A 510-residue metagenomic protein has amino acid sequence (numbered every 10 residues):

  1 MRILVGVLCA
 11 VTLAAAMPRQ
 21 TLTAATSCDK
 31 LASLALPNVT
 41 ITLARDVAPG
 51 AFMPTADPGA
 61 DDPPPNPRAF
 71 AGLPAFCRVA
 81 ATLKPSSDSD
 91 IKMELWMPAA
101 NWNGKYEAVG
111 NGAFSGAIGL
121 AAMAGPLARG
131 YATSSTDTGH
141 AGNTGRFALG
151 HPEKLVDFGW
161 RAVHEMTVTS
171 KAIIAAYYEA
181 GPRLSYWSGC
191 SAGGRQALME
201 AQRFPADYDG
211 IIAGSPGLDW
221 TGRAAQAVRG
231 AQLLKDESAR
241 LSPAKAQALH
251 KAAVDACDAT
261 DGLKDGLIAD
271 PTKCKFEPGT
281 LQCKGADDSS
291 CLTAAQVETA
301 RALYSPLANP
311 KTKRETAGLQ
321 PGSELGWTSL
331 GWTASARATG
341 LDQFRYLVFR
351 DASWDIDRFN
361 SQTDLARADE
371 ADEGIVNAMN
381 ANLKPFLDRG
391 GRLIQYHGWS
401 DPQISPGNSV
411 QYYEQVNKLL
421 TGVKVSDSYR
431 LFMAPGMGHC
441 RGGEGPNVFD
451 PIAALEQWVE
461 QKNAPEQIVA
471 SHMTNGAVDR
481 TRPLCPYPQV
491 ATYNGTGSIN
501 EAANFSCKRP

Functional and structural regions predicted by a protein language model:
M17-G104, A121, H250, L263-I268 (+3 more regions): Catalytic-loop region of hydrolases
P65, N103, G112-P182, A225-Q226 (+3 more regions): Cap/lid segment of the alpha/beta-hydrolase catalytic domain
D90-M93, I118-M123, T138, T144-L149 (+8 more regions): Short, solvent-exposed loop/turn and secondary-structure capping segments
A180-S191: Alpha/beta-hydrolase fold nucleophile elbow
G189-M199: Glycine-rich nucleophile elbow surrounding the catalytic serine of serine-hydrolase chemistry
M199-A201, A206-A308, M433: A catalytic-pocket lid/entrance helix-loop region that shapes and gates access to the active site across common
I394-H397: Short beta-strand/loop motif that positions the catalytic acidic residue of the alpha/beta-hydrolase fold
S428-G442, T474-N475: Histidine-bearing beta->alpha loop at or near hydrolase active sites
